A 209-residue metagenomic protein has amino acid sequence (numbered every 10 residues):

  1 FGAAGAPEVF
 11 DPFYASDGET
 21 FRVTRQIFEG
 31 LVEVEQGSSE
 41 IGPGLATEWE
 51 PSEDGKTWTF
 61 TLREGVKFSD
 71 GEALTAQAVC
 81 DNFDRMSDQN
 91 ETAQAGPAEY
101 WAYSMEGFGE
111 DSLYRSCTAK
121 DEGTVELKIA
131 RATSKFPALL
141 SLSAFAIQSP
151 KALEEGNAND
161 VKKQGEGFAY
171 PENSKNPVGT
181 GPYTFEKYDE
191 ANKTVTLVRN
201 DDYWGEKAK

Functional and structural regions predicted by a protein language model:
F1-A6, T47, T57-F60, V79-N82 (+3 more regions): Short, well-ordered beta-strand elements
G2-E53, D84, V178: N-terminal lobe/hinge region of extracytoplasmic solute-binding protein
G5-E8, G65-K67, M86, A132-K135 (+2 more regions): Solvent-exposed loop/turn segments at secondary-structure junctions within structured extracellular/periplasmic domains
R22-Q26, Q36, E40, G44 (+7 more regions): Extracytoplasmic/secreted proteins, especially bacterial periplasmic and envelope-associated proteins
Q26, G44-A46, E53-T57, S112 (+3 more regions): Extracytoplasmic
Q36, S141-A208: Gly/Pro-rich hinge or "lid" segments in bacterial periplasmic/extracellular proteins
T47-Q94, E126: Aromatic- and charge-enriched surface segment that lines or borders ligand/interaction sites
T61, G96-D160, D189: Surface-exposed binding/hinge segments that line and control ligand-binding clefts or catalytic entry sites
